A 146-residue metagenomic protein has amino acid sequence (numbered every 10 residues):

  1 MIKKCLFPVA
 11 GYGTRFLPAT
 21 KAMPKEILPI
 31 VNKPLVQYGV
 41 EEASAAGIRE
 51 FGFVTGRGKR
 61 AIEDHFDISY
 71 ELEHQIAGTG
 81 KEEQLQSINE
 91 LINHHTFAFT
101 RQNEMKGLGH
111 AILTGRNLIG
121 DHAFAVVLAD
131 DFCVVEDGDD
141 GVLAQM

Functional and structural regions predicted by a protein language model:
M1-A77, K81-E82, G138-Q145: N-terminal glycine-rich phosphate-binding loop and ensuing alpha1 helix
E71-Q75, E82-M146: Conserved beta-loop-beta/alpha segment of the NTase-like Rossmann-fold superfamily that binds/positions NTPs
